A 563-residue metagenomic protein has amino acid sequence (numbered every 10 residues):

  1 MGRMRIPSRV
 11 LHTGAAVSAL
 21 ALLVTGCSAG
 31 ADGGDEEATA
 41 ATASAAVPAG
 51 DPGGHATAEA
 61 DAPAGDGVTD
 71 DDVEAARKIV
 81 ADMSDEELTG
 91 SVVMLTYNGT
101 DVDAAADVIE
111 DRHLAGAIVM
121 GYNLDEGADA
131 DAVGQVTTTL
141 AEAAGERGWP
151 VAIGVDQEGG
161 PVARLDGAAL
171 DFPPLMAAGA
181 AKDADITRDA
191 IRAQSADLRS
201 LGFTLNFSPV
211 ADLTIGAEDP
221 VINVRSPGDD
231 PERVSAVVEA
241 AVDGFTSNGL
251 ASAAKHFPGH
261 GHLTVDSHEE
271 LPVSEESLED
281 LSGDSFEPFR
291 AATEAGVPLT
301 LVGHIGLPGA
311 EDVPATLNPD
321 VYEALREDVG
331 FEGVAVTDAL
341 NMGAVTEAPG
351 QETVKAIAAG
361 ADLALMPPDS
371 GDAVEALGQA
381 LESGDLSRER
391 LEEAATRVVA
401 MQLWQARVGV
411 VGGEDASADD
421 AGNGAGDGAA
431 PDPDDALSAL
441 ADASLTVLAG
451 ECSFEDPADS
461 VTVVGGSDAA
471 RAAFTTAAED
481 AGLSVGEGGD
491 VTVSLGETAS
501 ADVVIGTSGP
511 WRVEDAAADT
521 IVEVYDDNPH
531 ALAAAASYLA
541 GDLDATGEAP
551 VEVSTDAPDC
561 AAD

Functional and structural regions predicted by a protein language model:
G2-H12, L20, V24-R112, E347-D563: Preference for extracellular/luminal or secreted protein segments
A29, L165-L170, T204, S208-V224 (+3 more regions): Active-site-proximal loop/short-helix segments that contain or immediately flank catalytic acid/base residue(s)
A62-D66, L95-G99, V119-D131, L175-D189 (+9 more regions): Second-shell loop/turn segments in exported
S84, A104, A117, D125-R147 (+2 more regions): Second-shell residues forming the walls of enzyme active-site clefts
G90-Y97, A115-V119, V151-Q157, L205-P209 (+6 more regions): Hydrophobic faces of well-ordered beta-strands that scaffold small-molecule active sites in alpha/beta enzyme cores
N98-D101, N123-E126, Q157-V162, L205 (+10 more regions): Solvent-exposed loop/turn segments at secondary-structure junctions within structured extracellular/periplasmic domains
D107-Y122, R192-L205: Catalytic domains of carbohydrate-active enzymes, especially glycoside hydrolases
D131-G145, A184-S200: Active-site-adjacent structural elements in enzyme catalytic domains
